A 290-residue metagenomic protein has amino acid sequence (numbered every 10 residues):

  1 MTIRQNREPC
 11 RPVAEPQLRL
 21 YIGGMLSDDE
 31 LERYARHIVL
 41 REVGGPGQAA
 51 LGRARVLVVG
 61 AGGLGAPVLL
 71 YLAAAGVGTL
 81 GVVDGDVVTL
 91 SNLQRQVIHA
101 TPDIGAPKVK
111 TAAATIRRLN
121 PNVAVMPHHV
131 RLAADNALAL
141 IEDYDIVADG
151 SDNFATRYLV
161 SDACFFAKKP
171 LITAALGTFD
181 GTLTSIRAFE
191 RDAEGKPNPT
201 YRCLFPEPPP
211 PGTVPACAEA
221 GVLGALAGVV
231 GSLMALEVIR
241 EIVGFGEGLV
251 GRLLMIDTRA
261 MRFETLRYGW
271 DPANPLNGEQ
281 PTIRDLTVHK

Functional and structural regions predicted by a protein language model:
M1-N6: Polybasic, low-complexity intrinsically disordered segments
V13: Nucleotide-cofactor and metal-assisted catalytic machinery
Q17-K290: Adenine nucleotide-associated cytosolic modules
